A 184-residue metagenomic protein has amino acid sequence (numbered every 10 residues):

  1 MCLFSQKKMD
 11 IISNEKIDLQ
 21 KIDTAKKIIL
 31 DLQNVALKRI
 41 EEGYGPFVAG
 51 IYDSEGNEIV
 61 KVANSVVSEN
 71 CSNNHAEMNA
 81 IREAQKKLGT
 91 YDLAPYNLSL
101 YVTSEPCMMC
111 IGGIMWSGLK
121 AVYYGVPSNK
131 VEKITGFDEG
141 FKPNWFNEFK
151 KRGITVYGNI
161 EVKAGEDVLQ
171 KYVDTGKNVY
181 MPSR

Functional and structural regions predicted by a protein language model:
C2-R39, P106, G113-R184: Zinc-dependent deaminase
E42-P46: Short, flexible loop/turn motifs enriched in small residues
F47-D53: Short beta-strand scaffold segments in enzyme catalytic cores
D53-I59: Short, glycine-anchored, charge-dense loop/turn motifs used at functional sites
I59-V67: Short beta->alpha transition motifs characteristic of CBS
S68-N79: A short, polar/charged loop-to-alpha-helix boundary motif
K86-P95, Y123: Phosphate-handling active-site elements
L93-S104: Immediate flanking context of iron-sulfur cluster ligation sites
